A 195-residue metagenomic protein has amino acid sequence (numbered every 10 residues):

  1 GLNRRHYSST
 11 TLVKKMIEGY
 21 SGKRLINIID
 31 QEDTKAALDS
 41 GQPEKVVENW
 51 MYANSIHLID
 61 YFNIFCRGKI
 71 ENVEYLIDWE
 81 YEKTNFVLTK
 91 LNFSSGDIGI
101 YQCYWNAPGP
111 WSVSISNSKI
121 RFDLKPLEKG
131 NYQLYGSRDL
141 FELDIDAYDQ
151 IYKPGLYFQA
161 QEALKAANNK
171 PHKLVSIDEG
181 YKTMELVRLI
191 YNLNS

Functional and structural regions predicted by a protein language model:
R4-V73: Predominantly a Rossmann-like dinucleotide-binding segment in NAD(P)-dependent oxidoreductases
H6-Y7, P108, K173: Alpha-helix N-cap/loop-to-helix initiation residues
S9-T10, L58-I59, Y157-Q161, V187: A general structural signal for well-ordered alpha-helical segments in protein cores
V73-W79: Short catalytic/ligand-gating loop segments at beta-alpha or beta-beta junctions within enzyme catalytic domains
W79, S95-Q161, S176: NAD(P)-dinucleotide binding in Rossmann-like oxidoreductases
E82-V87, F93: A short, glycine/Asx- and small/polar-enriched loop/turn that sits immediately N-terminal to a beta-strand
S94, E162-S195: C-terminal helix-rich "cap/oligomerization" subdomain common to oxidoreductases
